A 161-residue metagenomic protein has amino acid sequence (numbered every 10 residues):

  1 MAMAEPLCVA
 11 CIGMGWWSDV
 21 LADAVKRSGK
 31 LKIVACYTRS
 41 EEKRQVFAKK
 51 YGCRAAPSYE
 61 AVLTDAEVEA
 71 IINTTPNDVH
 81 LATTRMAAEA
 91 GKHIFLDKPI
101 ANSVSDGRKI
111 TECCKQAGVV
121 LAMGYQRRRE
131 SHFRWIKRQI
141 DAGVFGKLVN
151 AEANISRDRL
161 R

Functional and structural regions predicted by a protein language model:
M1-Y51: N-terminal Rossmann-like dinucleotide-binding module
G13-L21, L63-I71, A117-V119: A broad helix-preferring feature
M14, T74-T75, I155: Glycine-rich, N-terminal phosphate-binding loop of Rossmann-like dinucleotide-binding domains
V34, A56, F95, V120-A122 (+1 more regions): Structural detector of well-ordered beta-strand residues that form the stable sheet scaffold of enzyme domains
A35, E69-A70, N150: Short, Asp-centered acidic motifs that coordinate Mg2+ and/or phosphate in catalytic or ligand-binding sites
V46-C53, C113-A117: Short, conserved SAM-binding/catalytic segment of Class I S-adenosyl-L-methionine-dependent methyltransferases
C53-C113: Beta-loop-alpha module in the N-terminal Rossmann-like domain of NAD(P)-dependent dehydrogenases, especially those
A101-R161: A contiguous active-site-proximal alpha/beta segment in oxidoreductase catalytic domains
